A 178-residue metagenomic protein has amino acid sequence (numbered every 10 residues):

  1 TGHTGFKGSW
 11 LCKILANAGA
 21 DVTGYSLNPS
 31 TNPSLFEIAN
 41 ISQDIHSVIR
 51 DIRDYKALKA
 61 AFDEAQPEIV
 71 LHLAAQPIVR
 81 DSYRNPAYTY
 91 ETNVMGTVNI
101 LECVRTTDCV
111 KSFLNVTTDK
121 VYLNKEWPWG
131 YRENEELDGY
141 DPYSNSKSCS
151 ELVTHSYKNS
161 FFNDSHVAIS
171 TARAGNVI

Functional and structural regions predicted by a protein language model:
T1-A174: N-terminal Rossmann-like NAD(P)+-binding domain of SDR-like oxidoreductases, especially those catalyzing
N176-I178: Short histidine/acidic/glycine/proline-rich micro-motifs that form metal- and phosphate-coordinating active-site loops
